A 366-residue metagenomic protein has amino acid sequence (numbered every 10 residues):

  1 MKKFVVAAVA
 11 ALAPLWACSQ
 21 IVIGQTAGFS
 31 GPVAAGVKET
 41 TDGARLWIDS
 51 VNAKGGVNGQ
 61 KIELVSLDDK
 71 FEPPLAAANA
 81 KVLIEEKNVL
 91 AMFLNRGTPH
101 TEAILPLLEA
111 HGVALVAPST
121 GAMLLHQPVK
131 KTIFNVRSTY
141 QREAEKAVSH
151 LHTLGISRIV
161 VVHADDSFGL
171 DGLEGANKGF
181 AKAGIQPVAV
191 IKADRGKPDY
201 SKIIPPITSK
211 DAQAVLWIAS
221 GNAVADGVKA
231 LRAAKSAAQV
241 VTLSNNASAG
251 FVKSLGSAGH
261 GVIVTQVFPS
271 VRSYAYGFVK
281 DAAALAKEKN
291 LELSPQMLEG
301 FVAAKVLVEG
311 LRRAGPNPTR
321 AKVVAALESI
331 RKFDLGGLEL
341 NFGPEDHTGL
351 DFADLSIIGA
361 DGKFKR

Functional and structural regions predicted by a protein language model:
L12-P14: N-terminal signal peptide c-region/cleavage motif recognized by signal peptidases
C18-Q20: Boundary of Sec targeting at the N-terminus
V22, A35-D42, K54-L124, D194-Y200 (+1 more regions): Beta-alpha junction/loop-to-helix N-cap segments that form part of ligand/metal-binding clefts
G24-R45, L67-P74, R96-G97, V162-L170 (+2 more regions): Extracytoplasmic "Venus flytrap"
A76, N135-R158, L170-D171, P198-S201 (+5 more regions): Hydrophobic alpha-helical segments within soluble ligand-binding/sensing domains
N88-V190, Q239-I263: Extracytoplasmic ligand/sensor domains, especially the bilobed periplasmic-binding protein
V228-F301, G362-K365: Extracellular/periplasmic periplasmic-binding protein-like sensory domains
E288-M297, V308-F364: Segments of small-molecule ligand-sensing domains
